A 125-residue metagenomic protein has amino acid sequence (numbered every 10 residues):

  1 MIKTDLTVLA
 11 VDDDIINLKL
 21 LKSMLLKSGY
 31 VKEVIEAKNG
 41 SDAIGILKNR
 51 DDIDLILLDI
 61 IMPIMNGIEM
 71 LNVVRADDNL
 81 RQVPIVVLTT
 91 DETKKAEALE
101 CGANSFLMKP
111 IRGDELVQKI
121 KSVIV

Functional and structural regions predicted by a protein language model:
I15-I35: Two-component/phosphorelay signaling modules centered on CheY-like receiver
E36-G45, G67: Helix N-cap/capping motif at the beta->alpha junctions
G45, I68-R81: Short amphipathic alpha-helix used as the core "switch/output" element in two-component signaling
D59: Active-site residues of response regulator receiver
M62: Receiver (REC) domain active-site loop signature in two-component systems and cognate sites in sensor histidine kinases
E69, D91-S105: Alpha4 helix (beta4-alpha4-beta5 surface) of REC/receiver domains from two-component response regulators
V86-L88: Hydrophobic/aromatic residues positioned on beta-strands within the core alpha/beta folds
I111-S122: C-terminal output helix
